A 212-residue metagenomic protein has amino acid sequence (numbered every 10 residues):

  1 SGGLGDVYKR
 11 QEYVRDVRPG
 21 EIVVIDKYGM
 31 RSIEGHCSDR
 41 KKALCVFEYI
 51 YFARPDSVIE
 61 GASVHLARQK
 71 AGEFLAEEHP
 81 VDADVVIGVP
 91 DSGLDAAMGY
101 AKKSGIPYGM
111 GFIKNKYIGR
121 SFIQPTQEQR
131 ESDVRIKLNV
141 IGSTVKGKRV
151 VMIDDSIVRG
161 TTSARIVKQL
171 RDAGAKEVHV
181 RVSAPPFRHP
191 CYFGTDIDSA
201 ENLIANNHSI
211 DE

Functional and structural regions predicted by a protein language model:
G2-Y8: Short, small-residue-biased leader/transition segments that mark boundaries at the very start of proteins
D6, R31-S32, G93-A97, N115-S121 (+2 more regions): Flexible loop/turn segments at secondary-structure boundaries
E12-D16, H36-C37, V167-E212: PRPP-dependent phosphoribosyltransferase catalytic core
R18-G29, C37, K103: Short acidic-glycine loop/turn motifs at beta-strand connectors
D39-K41, D56-K116: Phosphate-binding active sites in nucleotide-utilizing proteins
R40-I50: Flexible hinge/switch segments at interdomain interfaces of large molecular machines
V86, G93-Y100, S104, Y108 (+2 more regions): Extended, hydrophobic alpha-helical segments in both membrane/secreted and soluble proteins
G105-V151, R188-D198: Short, glycine/charge-rich flexible loops or terminal/linker lids adjacent to PRPP-binding catalytic cores
